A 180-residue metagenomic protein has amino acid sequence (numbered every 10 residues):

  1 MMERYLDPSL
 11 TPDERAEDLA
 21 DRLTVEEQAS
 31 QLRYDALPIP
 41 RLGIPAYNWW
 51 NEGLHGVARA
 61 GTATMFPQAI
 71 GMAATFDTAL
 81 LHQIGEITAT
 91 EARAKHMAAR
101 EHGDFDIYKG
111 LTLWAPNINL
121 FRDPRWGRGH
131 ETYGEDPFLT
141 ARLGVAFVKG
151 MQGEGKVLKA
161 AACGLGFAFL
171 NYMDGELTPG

Functional and structural regions predicted by a protein language model:
M1-G180: Glycoside hydrolase catalytic-domain context in secreted enzymes
